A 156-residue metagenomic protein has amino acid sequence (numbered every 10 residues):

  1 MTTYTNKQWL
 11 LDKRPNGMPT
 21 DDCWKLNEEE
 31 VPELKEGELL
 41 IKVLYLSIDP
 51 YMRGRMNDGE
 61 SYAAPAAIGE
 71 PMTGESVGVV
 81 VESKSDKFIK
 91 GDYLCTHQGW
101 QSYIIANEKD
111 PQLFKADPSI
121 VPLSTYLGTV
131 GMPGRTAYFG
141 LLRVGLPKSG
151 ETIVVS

Functional and structural regions predicted by a protein language model:
T2-W9: Short structural boundary motif marking the start of a folded domain
K7, E38-L40, T152: Residues that mark the start of a beta-strand
Q8, V43, A137: Terminal peptide-recognition signature
L10, R14-G17, H97: Transition segments tied to proteolytic processing and entry into folded domains
P15-D21, P50-Y51: Short N-terminal binding/cap micro-motifs at the start of the first secondary-structure element
P19-E30: Short glycine/threonine/proline-enriched tight-turn/helix- or strand-capping micro-motif at secondary-structure
V31-I48, M56-W100: Glycine-rich beta-strand-centered segment in the early N-terminal region that forms part of a ligand/cofactor-binding
G74-V79, K87-S156: NAD(P)H dinucleotide-binding glycine-rich loop of Rossmann-like/cofactor-binding domains, especially the beta1-alpha1
